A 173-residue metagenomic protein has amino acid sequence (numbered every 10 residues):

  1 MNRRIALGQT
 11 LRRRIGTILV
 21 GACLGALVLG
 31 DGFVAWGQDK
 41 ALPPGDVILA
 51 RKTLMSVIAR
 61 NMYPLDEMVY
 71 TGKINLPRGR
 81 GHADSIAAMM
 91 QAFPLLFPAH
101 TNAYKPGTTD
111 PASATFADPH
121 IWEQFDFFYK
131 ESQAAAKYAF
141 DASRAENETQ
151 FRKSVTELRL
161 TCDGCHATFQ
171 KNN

Functional and structural regions predicted by a protein language model:
N2-A22: Bacterial N-terminal signal peptides that target proteins for export
L7, A26, C165-T168: General secretory precursor processing signal
G25-V34: C-terminal segment of classical bacterial N-terminal signal peptides
W36-Q38: Boundary of Sec targeting at the N-terminus
A41, G45-R80, D84-N173: Sequence context surrounding c-type heme c attachment/ligation sites in exported
